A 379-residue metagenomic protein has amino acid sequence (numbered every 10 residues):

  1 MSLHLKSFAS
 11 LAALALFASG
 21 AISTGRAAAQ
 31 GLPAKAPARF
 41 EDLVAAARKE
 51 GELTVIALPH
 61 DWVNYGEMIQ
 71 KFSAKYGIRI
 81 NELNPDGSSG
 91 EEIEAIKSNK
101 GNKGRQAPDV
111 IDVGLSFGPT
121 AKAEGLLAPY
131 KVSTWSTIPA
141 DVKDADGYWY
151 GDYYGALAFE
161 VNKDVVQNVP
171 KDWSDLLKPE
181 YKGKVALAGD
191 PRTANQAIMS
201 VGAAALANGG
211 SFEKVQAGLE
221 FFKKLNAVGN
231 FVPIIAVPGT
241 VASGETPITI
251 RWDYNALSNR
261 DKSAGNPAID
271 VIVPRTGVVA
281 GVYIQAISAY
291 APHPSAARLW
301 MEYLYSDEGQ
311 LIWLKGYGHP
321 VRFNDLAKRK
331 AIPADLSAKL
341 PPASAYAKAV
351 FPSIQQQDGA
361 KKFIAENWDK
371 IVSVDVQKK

Functional and structural regions predicted by a protein language model:
A9-A21: Bacterial N-terminal signal peptides
A21-Q30: Signal peptide processing junction and immediate N-terminal pro/mature segment of secreted/exported proteins
L32-F40, R48-E67: Extracytoplasmic "Venus flytrap"
A36, G239, A345-K379: Conserved C-terminal helix/tail region of periplasmic/extracytoplasmic solute-binding proteins
I56-I69, N81-K97, G104-E245, N259: Extracytoplasmic ligand-binding site segments that recognize negatively charged/polar headgroups
M68, I78, D172, K214-F221 (+2 more regions): Short amphipathic alpha-helical coupling segments at ligand-binding clamshell hinges and other catalytic/signaling
Y154-L157, L219-K224, N230, A264-A291 (+1 more regions): Periplasmic-binding protein-like
V279, Y283, S288-A349: Mature extracytoplasmic/periplasmic domains
